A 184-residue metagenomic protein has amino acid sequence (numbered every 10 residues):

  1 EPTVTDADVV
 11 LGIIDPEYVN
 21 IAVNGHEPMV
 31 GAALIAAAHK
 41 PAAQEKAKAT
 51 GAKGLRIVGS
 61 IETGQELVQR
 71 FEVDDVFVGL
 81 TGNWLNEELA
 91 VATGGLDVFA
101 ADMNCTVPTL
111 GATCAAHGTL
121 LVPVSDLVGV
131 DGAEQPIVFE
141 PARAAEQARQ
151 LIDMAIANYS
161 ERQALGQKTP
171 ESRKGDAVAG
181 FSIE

Functional and structural regions predicted by a protein language model:
E1-E184: Metallocofactor- and cofactor-centric catalytic cores in central/energy metabolism, strongly enriched
